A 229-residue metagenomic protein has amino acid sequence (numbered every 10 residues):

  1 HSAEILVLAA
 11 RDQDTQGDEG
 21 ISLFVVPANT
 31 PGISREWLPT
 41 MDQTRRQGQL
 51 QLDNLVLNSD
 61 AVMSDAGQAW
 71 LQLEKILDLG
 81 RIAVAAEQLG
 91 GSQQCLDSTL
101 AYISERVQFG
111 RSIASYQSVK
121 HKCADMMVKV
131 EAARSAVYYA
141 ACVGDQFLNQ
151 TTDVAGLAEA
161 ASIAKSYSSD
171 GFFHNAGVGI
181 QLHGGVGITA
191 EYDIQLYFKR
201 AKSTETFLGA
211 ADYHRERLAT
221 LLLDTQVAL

Functional and structural regions predicted by a protein language model:
H1-S34: A short core secondary-structure module
E4-L6, S22, G48, D53 (+1 more regions): Structural beta-strand/beta-sheet cores of well-ordered domains, especially the beta-sheet scaffolds that support
A10-T15, W37-D42, E74: A generic local secondary-structure boundary/capping motif
Q13-E19, N58-Q68, D145-A155: Short, glycine- and charge-enriched coil/turn segments that flank and shape catalytic ligand pockets
F24, L50-L52, S92, A133: Residue-level signal for inorganic ion chemistry
P27-N58: Flexible, small-/acidic-enriched active-site or ligand-binding loops
G48-I76: A short, charged helix-loop
K75-L229: Alpha-helical interface subdomain recognition
